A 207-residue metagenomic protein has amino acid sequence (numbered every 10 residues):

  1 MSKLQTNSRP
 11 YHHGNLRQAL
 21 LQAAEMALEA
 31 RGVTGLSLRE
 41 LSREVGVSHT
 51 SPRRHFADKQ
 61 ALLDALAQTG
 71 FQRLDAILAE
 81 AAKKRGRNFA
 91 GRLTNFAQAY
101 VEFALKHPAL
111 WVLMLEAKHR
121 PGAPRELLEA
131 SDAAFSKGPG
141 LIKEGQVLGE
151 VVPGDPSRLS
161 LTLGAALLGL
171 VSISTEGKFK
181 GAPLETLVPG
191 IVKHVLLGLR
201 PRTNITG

Functional and structural regions predicted by a protein language model:
M1-N15, T203-G207: N-terminal intrinsically disordered/low-complexity leader segments
S8, Q68-N95, R125-D132, S136: Amphipathic alpha-helical linker/stalk segments
L16-A24, L41, L66-L74, L78 (+1 more regions): Generic hydrophobic, amphipathic alpha-helix propensity
A19, A23, A27-A61, A65: Helix-turn-helix
K59, L66, G70, L74 (+6 more regions): Hydrophobic/aromatic residues within well-ordered alpha-helical segments
A65, A79-A109, L159-L163, N204-I205: Hydrophobic alpha-helical connector segments
N95, E102-G140, G181: Short secondary-structure transition hinges
V112, A123-L128, D132, Q146-H194 (+1 more regions): Hydrophobic/aromatic-rich alpha-helical bundle segments in the mid-to-C-terminal region
